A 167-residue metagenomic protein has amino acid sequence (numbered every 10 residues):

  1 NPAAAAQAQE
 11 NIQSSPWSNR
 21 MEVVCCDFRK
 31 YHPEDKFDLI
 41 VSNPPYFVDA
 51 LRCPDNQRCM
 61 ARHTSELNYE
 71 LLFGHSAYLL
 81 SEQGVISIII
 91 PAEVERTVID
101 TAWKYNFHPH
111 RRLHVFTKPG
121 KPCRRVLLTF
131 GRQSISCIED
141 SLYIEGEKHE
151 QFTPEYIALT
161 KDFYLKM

Functional and structural regions predicted by a protein language model:
N1, P91-A92, H149: Short beta->alpha junction loops/turns
N1-S42, V48-C53: Conserved SAM/SAH cofactor-binding pocket of Class I
P44-L71: Mobile active-site "lid"/loop adjacent to the S-adenosyl-L-methionine
F47, Y105, Q133: Phosphate/oxyanion-binding loops and surfaces in catalytic or ligand/nucleic-acid-binding neighborhoods
E66-C123, L127-L128: Conserved Class I SAM-dependent methyltransferase catalytic core
K121-M167: SAM/dcSAM-binding transferase cores
